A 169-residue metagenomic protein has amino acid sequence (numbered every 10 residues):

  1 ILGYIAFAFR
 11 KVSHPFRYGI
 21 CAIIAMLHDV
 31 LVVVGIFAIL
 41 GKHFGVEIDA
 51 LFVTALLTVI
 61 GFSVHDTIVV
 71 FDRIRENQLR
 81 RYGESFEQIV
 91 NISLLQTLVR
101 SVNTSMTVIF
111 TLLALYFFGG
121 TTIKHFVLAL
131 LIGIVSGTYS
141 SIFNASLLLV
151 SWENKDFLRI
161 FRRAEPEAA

Functional and structural regions predicted by a protein language model:
I1-V32, L57, S105-F117: Internal alpha-helical transmembrane segments of multipass membrane proteins, especially hydrophobic lipid-embedded
G3-Y4, A8, V32, I36 (+6 more regions): Alpha-helical membrane-inserting segments
A8-V12, L40-G45, F118-G120, E153: Short helix-capping/hinge motifs at transmembrane helix termini and TM-loop junctions
P15-D72: Hydrophobic transmembrane alpha-helices and their membrane-interface caps in long multi-pass transport proteins
G19, V34, D66-R73, N77 (+3 more regions): Membrane-spanning helices that line or support transport/gating and their immediate boundary helices in channels
A22-H28, R81-G119, L128, I134 (+1 more regions): Pore- and gate-forming transmembrane helices of large, multi-pass membrane proteins
V53-R73, V99, T104-F110, Y139-A145: Transmembrane alpha-helix detector for multi-pass membrane proteins
N91, V99, F118-A169: Hydrophobic alpha-helical transmembrane segments of membrane transport and translocation systems, primarily multi-pass
